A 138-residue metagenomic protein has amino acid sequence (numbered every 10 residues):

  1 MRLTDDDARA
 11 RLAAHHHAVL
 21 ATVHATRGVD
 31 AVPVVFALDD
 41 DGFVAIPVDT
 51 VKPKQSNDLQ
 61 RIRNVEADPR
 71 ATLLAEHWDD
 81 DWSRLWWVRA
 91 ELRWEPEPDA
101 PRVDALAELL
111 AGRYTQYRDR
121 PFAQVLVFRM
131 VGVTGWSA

Functional and structural regions predicted by a protein language model:
M1-A21: Short, basic/aromatic recognition patches
R2-L3, W78-A138: Charged, gly/pro-rich active-site loop segments
H15-P53, L73-E76: Short beta-strand segments
H16-H17, R70, T115, V133: Generic structural signal for secondary-structure transition and capping sites
G42-F43, R70, R93, G132: Structural motif
D58: Structured soluble/peripheral alpha/beta segments that form catalytic or ligand/cofactor-binding pockets
